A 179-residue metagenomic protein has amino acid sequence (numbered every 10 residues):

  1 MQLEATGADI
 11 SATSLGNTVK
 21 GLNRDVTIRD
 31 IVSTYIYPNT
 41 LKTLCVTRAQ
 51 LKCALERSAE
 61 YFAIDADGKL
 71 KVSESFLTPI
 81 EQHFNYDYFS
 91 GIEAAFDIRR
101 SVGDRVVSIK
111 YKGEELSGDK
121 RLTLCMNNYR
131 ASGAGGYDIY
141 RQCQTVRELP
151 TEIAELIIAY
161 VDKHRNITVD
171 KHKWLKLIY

Functional and structural regions predicted by a protein language model:
L3-Y179: Feature captures C-terminal
